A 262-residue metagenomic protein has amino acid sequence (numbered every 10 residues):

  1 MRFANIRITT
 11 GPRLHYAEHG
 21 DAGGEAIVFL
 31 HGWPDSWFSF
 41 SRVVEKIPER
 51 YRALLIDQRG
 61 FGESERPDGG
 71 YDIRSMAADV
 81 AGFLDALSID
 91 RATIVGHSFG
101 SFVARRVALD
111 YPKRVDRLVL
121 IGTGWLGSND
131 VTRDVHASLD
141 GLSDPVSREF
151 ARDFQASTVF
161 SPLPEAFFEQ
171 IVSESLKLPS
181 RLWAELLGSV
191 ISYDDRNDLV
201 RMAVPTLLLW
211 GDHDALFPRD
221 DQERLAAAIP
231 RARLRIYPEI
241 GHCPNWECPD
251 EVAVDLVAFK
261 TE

Functional and structural regions predicted by a protein language model:
M1-I27, P48-R52, I89-D90, K177 (+2 more regions): Alpha/beta-hydrolase fold catalytic core
H15-G69: Conserved HGGG/HGGXW glycine-rich cap/lid loop of the alpha/beta-hydrolase fold
S75-A92: Conserved acidic catalytic loop of the alpha/beta-hydrolase fold
F102-D110, V115-P145: Flexible "cap/lid" loop of the alpha/beta hydrolase fold
S128-D134, P145-V200: Conserved alpha/beta-hydrolase catalytic His-Asp/Glu region
M202, L208-W210: Short beta-strand/loop motif that positions the catalytic acidic residue of the alpha/beta-hydrolase fold
H213-F217: Acidic catalytic loop of the alpha/beta-hydrolase fold
A232-E262: Catalytic active-site module of serine/aspartate enzymes centered on a nucleophile-bearing elbow/loop
